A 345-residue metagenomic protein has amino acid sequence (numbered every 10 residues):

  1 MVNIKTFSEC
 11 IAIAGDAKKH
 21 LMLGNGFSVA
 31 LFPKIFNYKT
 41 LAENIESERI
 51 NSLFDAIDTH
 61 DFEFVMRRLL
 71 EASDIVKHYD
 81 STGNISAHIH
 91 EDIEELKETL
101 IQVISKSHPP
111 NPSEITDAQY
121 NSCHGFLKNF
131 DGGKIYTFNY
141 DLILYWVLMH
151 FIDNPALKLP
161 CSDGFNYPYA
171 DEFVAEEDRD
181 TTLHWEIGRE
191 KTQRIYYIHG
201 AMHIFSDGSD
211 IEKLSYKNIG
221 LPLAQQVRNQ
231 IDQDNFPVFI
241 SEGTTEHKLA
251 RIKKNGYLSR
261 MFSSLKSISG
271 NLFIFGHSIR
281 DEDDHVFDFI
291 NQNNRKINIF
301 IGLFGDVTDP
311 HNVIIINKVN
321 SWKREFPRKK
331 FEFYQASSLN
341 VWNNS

Functional and structural regions predicted by a protein language model:
M1-L21, F27-V29, K248, S259-S345: SIR2/sirtuin-family catalytic core signature
M1-W146, I152-P155: Gly/serine-rich nucleotide phosphate-binding loop at the start of the catalytic core of nucleotide/ADP-ribose-handling
V2-F7, I115-N121, F173-L183, H247-S263: A Trp-anchored, charged/polar loop motif used as the substrate-binding/catalytic surface of acyl/ester-handling
L23-G26, L70-D74, I198-M202, L303-F304 (+1 more regions): Short loop/turn segments at strand-loop or loop-helix junctions that form parts of catalytic or ligand-binding pockets
S28-F32, I143-W146, H203-G208, D281-D283 (+1 more regions): Short catalytic/ligand-binding loop motif for oxyanion handling, primarily in non-cytosolic enzymes, centered on
I35-Y38, H150-I152, F287-F289, I314-I316: Short, glycine/charged-enriched secondary-structure capping and boundary segments
R49-D55, P168, E172-R179, L183 (+1 more regions): Short, flexible loop segments at boundaries between secondary-structure elements
H60-H90, F126-T245, L249-K253: Extended, H/D-rich, highly charged conserved domains that either
